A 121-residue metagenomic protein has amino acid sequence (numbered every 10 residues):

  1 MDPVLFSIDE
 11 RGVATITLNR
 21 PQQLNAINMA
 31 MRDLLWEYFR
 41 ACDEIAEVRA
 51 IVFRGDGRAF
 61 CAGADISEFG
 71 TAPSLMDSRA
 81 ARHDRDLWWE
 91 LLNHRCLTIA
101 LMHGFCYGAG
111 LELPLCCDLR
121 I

Functional and structural regions predicted by a protein language model:
M1-D56: Conserved CoA-thioester-binding segment of acyl-CoA-metabolizing enzymes
L5-S7, W89-L92: Short secondary-structure boundary/capping segments
I16, F53, D65, L113-L115: Hydrophobic/aromatic residues within transmembrane alpha-helices of multi-pass small-molecule transporters
N19, N25, G57, G63 (+3 more regions): Conserved phosphate-binding and hydrolysis motifs of nucleotide-dependent enzymes
A26-M29, A62, T71, C116: Phosphate-coordinating loops and pocket residues in cytosolic domains that bind phosphorylated ligands
M31-L34, H83, L113: Hydrophobic alpha-helical membrane-association signature
E47, G55-E90, C106: Glycine- (often His-adjacent) and acidic-residue-rich active-site loop that binds/positions the CoA thioester
E90-I121: Glycine-rich beta-to-alpha active-site loop
